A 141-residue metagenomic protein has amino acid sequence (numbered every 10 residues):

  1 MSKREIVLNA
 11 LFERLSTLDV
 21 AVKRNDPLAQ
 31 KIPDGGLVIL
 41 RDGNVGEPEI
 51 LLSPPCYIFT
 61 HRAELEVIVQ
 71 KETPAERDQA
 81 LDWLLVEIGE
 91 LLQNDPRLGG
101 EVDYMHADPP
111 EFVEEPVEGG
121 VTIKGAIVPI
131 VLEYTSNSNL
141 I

Functional and structural regions predicted by a protein language model:
M1-I32, G43-I141: Charged, amphipathic alpha-helical segments and their flanking helix caps
G35-L40: A short glycine-rich, His/Asp/Glu-containing loop-to-beta-strand
